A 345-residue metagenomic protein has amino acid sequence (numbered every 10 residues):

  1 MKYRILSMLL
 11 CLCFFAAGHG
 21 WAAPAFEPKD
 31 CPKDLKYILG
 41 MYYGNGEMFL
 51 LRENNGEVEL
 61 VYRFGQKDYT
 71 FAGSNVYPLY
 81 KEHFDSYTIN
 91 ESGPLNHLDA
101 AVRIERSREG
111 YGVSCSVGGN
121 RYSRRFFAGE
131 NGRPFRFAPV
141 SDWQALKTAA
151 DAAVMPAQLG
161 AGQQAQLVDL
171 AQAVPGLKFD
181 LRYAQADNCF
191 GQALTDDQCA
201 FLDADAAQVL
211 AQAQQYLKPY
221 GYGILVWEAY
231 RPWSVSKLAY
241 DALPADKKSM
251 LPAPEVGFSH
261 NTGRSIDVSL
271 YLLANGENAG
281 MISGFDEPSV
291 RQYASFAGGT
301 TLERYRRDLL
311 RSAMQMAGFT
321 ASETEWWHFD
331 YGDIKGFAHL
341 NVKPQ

Functional and structural regions predicted by a protein language model:
M1-S7: Bacterial N-terminal signal peptides that target proteins for export
S7-A17: Bacterial N-terminal signal peptides
W21-Q144: Peripheral terminal and inter-domain segments
L35, E228-A229: Conserved acidic functional residues
N54, R63-G65, A229-R231, Y271-L273 (+1 more regions): Histidine- and/or cysteine-centered catalytic micro-motif in compact active-site loops
R103, E109-Y111, Q315-G318, S322-F329: Low-complexity, intrinsically disordered Gly/Pro/Thr-rich segments
N131-W227, A242, D246-T324, D333-Q345: Extracytoplasmic cell-surface/polysaccharide-interacting catalytic and binding patches
W233-A239, F329-G336: Beta-rich nucleic-acid/ligand-interaction surfaces
